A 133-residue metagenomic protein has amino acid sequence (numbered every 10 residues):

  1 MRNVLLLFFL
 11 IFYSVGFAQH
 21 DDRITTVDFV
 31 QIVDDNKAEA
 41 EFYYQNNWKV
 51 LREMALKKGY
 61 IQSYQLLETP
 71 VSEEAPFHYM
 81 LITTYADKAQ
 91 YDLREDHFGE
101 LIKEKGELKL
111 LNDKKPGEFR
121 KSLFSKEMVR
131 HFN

Functional and structural regions predicted by a protein language model:
M1-D21: Bacterial Sec-dependent N-terminal signal peptides
F17-I32, R130-N133: Sec-dependent signal peptide cleavage junction
Q19-H20, S72-F77, G117: Extracellular/periplasmic catalytic domains that process cell-envelope and extracellular macromolecules
I24-K58: N-terminal targeting signals for Sec/Tat export/insertion, comprising classic cleavable signal peptides
F29, M80-I82: Short aromatic/hydrophobic contact patches that present stacked aromatics for nucleic-acid/ligand binding
E39, E74, D92-L93: Extracytoplasmic/secreted cell-surface and envelope-processing proteins
V50, M54-Q62, I82-R130: An amphipathic, aromatic/His-enriched active-site/gating alpha helix that lines ligand/cofactor pockets
I61-M80: Acidic helix-start/capping segments at beta-turn-to-alpha-helix junctions
